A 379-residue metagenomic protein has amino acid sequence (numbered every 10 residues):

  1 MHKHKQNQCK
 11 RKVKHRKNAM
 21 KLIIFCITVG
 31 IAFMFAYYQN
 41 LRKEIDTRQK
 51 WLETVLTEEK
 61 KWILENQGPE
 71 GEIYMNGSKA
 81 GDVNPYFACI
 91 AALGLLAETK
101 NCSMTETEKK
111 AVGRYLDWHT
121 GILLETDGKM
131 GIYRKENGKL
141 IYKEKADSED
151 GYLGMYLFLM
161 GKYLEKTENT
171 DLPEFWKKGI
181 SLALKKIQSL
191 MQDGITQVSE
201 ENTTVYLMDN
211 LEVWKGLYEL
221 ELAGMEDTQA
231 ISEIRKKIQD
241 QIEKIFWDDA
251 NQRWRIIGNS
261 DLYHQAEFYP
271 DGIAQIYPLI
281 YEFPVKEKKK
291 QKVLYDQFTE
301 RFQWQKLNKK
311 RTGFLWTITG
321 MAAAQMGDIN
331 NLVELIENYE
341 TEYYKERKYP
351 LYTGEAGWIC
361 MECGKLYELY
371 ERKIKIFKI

Functional and structural regions predicted by a protein language model:
Q8-C26: N-terminal Sec-pathway targeting helices
N40-I90, A97-N137, D171, K177-Q188 (+3 more regions): Low-complexity, Ser/Thr/Pro/Gly-enriched N-terminal "stalk/linker" regions
D46, C89-E106, G154-L172, E212-D227 (+3 more regions): Well-ordered alpha-helical scaffold segments within catalytic/enzyme domains
T54-K60, E70-Y86, A146-D150, E174 (+6 more regions): Extended ligand-binding clefts on enzyme/binding-domain cores
T105-E108, V112, P173, I231 (+2 more regions): Solenoid-repeat scaffolds in large eukaryotic assemblies
G131-K143, Q192-T203, Y343-K345: Acidic/His metal-coordination segments adjacent to aromatic residues that form catalytic metal sites in metalloenzymes
S232, K289-F302, N331-T341, K373-I379: Alpha-helical repeat scaffolds
K309-F314, I318-F377: Fungal-biased detection of long, low-complexity, Ser/Thr- and Lys/Arg-rich intrinsically disordered regions
